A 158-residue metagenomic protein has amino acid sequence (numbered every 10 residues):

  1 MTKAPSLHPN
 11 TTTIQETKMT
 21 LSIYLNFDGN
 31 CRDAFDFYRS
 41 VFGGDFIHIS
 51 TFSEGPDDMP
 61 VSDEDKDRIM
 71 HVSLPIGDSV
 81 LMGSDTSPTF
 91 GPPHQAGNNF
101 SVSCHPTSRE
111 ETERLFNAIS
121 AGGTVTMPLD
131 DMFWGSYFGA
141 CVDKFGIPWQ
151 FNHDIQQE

Functional and structural regions predicted by a protein language model:
T2-L21, I47-S50, M70, P75 (+3 more regions): Vicinal oxygen chelate
S6, L25-D78: Core segments of cupin and vicinal oxygen chelate
